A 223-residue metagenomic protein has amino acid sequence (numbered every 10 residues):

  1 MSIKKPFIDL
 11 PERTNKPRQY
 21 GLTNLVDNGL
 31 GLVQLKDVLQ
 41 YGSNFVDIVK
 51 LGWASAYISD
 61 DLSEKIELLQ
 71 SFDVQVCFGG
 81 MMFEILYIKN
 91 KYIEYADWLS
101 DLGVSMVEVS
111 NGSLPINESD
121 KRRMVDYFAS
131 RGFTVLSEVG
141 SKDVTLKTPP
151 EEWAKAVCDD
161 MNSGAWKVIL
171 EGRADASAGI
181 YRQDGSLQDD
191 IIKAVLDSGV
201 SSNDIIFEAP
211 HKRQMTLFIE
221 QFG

Functional and structural regions predicted by a protein language model:
M1-L68: Conserved N-terminal beta1-alpha1 strand-loop-helix module at the mouth
K4-E12, D190-G223: C-terminal alpha-helical cap/extension of soluble enzyme domains
L10-G21, S71-F78, D126-T145: N-terminal small/glycine-rich loop or linker at the start of catalytic domains across soluble metabolic enzymes
Q19-V33, G52-S55, C77-K91, L114 (+1 more regions): Active-site mouth loops of central-metabolism enzymes
Y20-V26, V46-L51, V76-G80, V107-V109 (+3 more regions): Hydrophobic faces of well-ordered beta-strands that scaffold small-molecule active sites in alpha/beta enzyme cores
V33, A56-L69, I85-E94, N111-F133 (+3 more regions): Active-site-adjacent beta->alpha loops and helix N-cap segments on the catalytic face of soluble alpha/beta enzymes
D37, K91-D97, T148-N162, P210-G223: Catalytic cores of alpha/beta
G42-V46, S71-V74, S100-M106, Y127-T134 (+3 more regions): Glycine-enriched alpha-helix->loop->beta-strand junction motifs that scaffold or abut catalytic
